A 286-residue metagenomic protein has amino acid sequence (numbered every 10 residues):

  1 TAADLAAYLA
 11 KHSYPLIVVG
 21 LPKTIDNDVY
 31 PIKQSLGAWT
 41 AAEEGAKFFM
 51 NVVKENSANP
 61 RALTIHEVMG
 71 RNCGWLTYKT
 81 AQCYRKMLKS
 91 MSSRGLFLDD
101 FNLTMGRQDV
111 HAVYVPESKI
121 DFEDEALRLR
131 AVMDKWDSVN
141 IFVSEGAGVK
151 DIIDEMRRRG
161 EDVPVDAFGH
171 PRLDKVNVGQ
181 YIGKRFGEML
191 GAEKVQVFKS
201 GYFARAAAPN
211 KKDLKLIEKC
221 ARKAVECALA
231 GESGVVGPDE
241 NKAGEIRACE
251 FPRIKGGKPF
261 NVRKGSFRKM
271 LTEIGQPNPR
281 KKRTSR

Functional and structural regions predicted by a protein language model:
T1-P15, V19, S35-E193: Accessory alpha-helical/coil subdomains and C-terminal extensions that flank or cap enzyme catalytic cores
L21-N27, S118-K119, E145-G148, S200-F203 (+1 more regions): Short, ordered loop/turn segments at secondary-structure junctions
K23-K33, P60-R61: Gly-rich Lys/Arg/Thr-decorated short loops/hinges at beta-loop-alpha junctions or inter-strand turns that position
D26, K33-S35, H66, V110-A112 (+4 more regions): Generic secondary-structure boundary/loop-capping signal
D26-D28, D99-M105, Q196-F198, A224: A broad, low-specificity signal for short, low-complexity segments enriched in glycine/proline and polar/charged
P31-A41, A208-L214: Short beta-strand elements at the ligand-binding edges of bilobed clamshell
I152-R286: C-terminal non-catalytic interaction/assembly regions of soluble proteins
